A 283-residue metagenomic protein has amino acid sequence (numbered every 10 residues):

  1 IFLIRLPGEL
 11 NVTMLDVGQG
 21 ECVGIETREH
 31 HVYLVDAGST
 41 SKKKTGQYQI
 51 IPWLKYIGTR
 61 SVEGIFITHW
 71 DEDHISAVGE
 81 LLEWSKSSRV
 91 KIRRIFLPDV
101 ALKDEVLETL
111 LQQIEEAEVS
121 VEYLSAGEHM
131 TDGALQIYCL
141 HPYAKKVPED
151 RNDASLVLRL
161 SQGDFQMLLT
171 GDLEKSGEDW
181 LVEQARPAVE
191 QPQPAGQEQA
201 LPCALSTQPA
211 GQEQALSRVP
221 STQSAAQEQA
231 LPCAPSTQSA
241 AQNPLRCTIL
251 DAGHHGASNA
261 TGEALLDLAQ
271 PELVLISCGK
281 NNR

Functional and structural regions predicted by a protein language model:
I1-R283: Non-globular, low-confidence helical/coil segments that flank catalytic cores
